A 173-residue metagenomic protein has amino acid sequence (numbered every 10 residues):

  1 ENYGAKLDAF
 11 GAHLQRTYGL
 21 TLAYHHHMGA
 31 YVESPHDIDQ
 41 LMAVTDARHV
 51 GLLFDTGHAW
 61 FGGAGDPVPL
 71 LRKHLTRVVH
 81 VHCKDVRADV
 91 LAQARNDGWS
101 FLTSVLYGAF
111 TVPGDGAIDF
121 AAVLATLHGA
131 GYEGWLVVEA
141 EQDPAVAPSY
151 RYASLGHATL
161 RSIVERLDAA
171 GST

Functional and structural regions predicted by a protein language model:
E1-F54: Active-site acidic/histidine proton-transfer and metal-coordination neighborhood in alpha/beta enzyme cores
N2-H13, H36-A43, P69, K73-T76 (+2 more regions): Alpha-helical scaffolding segments of alpha/beta enzyme cores, especially the outer helices of TIM-barrel or partial
A9-T21, A122-E133, I163-A170: A structural motif corresponding to the C-terminal end of an alpha-helix and its immediate exit/capping segment
G19, A47, T76, E133-G134: Active-site acidic short loop of glycosyltransferases
L22, D55, V81, L127 (+2 more regions): Conserved, mostly hydrophobic/aromatic
H27-G29, D55-A59, K84-V86, F110 (+1 more regions): Active-site beta-loop-alpha junctions enriched in small/polar residues
P35, W60-Y132, A147-R151: Gly/Pro-rich active-site loop or hairpin
A147-S172: C-terminal helical cap(s) of enzyme catalytic domains, especially alpha/beta-barrels
